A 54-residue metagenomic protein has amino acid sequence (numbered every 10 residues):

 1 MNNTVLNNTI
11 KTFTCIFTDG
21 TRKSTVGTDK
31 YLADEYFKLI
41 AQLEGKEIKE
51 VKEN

Functional and structural regions predicted by a protein language model:
M1-T12: Short N-terminal "domain-start" leader segments that mark the transition from disordered tails or signal peptides into
N2, L39-N54: Short, mixed-charge low-complexity intrinsically disordered segments
L6-N8, T18-G20, Q42, K52-E53: Intrinsically disordered and other compositionally biased segments
F13-C15, K23-T25, I48-V51: Hydrophobic beta-strand residues in large extracellular and virion-surface proteins
I16, L32, Y36-L43: Basic/aromatic-rich interaction segments and small domains that mediate binding to polyanionic partners
D19-Y31: A short, exposed loop/beta-hairpin motif centered on an aromatic-Gly-Thr core
